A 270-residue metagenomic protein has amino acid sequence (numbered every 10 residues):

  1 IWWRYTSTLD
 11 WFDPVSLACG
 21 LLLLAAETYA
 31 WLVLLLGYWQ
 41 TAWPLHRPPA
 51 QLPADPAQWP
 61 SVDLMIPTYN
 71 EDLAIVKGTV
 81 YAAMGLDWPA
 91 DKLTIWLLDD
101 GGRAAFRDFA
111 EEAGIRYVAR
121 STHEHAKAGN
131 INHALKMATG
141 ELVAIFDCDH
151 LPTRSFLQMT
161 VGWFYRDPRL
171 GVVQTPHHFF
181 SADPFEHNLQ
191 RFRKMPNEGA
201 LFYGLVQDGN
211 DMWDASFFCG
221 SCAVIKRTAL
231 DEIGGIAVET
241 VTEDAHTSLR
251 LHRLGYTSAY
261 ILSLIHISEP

Functional and structural regions predicted by a protein language model:
I1-Q58: N-terminal membrane-anchoring/stem segments of glycan-assembly enzymes
Q40, V118-L142, T153-V241, R250-R253: Long helical/loop segments within the catalytic core of UDP-sugar-dependent glycosyltransferases, especially the large
S61-D63, T94, H246: Cell-envelope/extracellular polymer assembly enzymes that use nucleotide-activated donors
Y81-K92: Short, acidic, metal-binding catalytic loop of nucleotide-sugar glycosyltransferases
D91-G101, V118: Short beta-strand/loop segment that forms part of the nucleotide-sugar
D99-F106, T122-H123: A conserved acidic beta->alpha catalytic loop
D147-L151: The conserved acidic donor/metal-binding loop of glycosyltransferases
L262-P270: Residue-level detector of conserved catalytic or cofactor/ligand-binding positions in enzyme active sites
